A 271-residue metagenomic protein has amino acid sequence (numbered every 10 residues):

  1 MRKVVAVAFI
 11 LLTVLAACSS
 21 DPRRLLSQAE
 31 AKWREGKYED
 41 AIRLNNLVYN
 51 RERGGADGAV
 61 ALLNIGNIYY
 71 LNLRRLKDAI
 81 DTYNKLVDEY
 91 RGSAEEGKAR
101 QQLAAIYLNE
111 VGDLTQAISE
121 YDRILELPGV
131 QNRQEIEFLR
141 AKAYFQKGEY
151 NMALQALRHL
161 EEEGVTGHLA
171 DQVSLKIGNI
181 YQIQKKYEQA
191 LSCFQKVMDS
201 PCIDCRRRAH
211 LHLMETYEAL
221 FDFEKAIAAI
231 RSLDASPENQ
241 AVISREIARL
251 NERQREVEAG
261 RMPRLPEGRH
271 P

Functional and structural regions predicted by a protein language model:
R2-V7, V14-P271: Acidic, polar-rich low-complexity tracts and alpha-helical solenoid repeat scaffolds
